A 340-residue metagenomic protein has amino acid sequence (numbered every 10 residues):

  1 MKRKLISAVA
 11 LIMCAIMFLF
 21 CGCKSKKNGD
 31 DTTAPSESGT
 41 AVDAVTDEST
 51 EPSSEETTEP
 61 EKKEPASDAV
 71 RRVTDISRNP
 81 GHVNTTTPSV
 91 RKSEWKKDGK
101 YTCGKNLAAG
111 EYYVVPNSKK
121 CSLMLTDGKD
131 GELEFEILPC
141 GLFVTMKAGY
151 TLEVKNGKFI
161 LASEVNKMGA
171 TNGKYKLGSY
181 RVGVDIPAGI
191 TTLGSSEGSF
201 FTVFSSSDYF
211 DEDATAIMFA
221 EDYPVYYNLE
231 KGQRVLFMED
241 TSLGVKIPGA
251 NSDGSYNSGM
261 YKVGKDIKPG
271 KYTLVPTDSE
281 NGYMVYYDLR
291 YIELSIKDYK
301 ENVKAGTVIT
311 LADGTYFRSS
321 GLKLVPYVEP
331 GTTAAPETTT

Functional and structural regions predicted by a protein language model:
M1-V9: Bacterial N-terminal signal peptides that target proteins for export
L19-G22: C-terminal motif of bacterial Sec signal peptides marking the signal peptidase cleavage site
K26-D98: N-terminal, intrinsically disordered, polar/charged segments of Gram-positive cell-envelope systems that serve as
A66-S93, V115, E153-N172, G194 (+4 more regions): Short loop/turn and low-complexity linker motifs enriched in small/turn-promoting residues
K97-G99, A108-E111, G178-I190, G259 (+2 more regions): A glycine-anchored, Pro-Gly-centered beta-turn/N-cap motif
K100-C103, D130-M146, S179-V182, T215-L229 (+2 more regions): Beta-sandwich interaction modules
S118-D130, E197-Y209, S279-I292: Short, surface-exposed beta-strand/strand-loop-strand elements in extracellular ectodomains
V144-N156, Y226-M238, I309-L322: Noncatalytic modules at the cell exterior or secretory-pathway interfaces, chiefly beta-strand-rich lectin/adhesion
